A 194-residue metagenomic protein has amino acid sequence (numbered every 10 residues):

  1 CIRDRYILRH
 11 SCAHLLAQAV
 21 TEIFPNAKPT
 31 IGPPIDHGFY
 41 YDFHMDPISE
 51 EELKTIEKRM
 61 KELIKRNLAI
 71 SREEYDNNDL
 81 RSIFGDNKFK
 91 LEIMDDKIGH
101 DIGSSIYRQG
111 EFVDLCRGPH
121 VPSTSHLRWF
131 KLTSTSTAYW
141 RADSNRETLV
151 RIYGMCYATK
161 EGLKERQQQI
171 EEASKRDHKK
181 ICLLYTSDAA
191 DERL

Functional and structural regions predicted by a protein language model:
C1-D4, Y185-E192: Conserved small/polar residues in nucleotide/adenosyl-binding loops
R3-P33, H44, L115, H120-P122: N-terminal catalytic cores of NTP/NDP-binding nucleotidyl/phosphoryl-transfer enzymes
H14, Y41, M60: Hydrophobic/aromatic pocket-lining and membrane-interface residues
Q18, D191-L194: Charged, amphipathic alpha-helical interaction segments
P34-Y40: Short, conserved phosphate-binding/catalytic loop or strand-edge motifs used in phosphoryl-/nucleotidyl-transfer
I35, M45-Y139, D143, E147-A158 (+1 more regions): Non-catalytic interaction/regulatory segments
D42, D114, D188-E192: Acidic active-site catalytic centers that drive phospho-/nucleotidyl reactions and related ester hydrolyses
